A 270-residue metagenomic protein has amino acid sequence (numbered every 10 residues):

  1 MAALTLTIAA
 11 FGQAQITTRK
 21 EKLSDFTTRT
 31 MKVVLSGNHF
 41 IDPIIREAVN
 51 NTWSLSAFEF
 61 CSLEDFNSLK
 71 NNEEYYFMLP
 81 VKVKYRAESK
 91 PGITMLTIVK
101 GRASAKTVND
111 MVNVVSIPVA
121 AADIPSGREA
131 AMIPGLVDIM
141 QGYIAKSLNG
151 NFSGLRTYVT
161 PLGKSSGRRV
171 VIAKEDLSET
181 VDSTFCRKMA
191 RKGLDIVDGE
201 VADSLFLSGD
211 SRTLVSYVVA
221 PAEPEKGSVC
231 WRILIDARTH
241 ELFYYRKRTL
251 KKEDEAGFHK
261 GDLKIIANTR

Functional and structural regions predicted by a protein language model:
M1-R19: Bacterial Sec-dependent N-terminal signal peptides
A2-A3, I44-I45, M140: A generic short-segment signal for beta-strand/edge and adjacent turn/coil regions
A2-L6, D25, T52, K226: A generic structural signal for short, solvent-exposed coil/turn residues that cap or connect secondary-structure
L6-I8, A48, C186, I196: Homeobox/homeodomain signature
Q13-M95: Start-of-domain marker
Q13-S24, A103-R270: C-terminal/domain-edge helix-coil "capping" segments
V34-S36, V99, A173: A structural detector for beta-sheet-dominated domains
P91-N109: Aromatic/basic-lined ligand-recognition segments that form π-stacking hydrophobic pockets flanked by Lys/Arg to engage
